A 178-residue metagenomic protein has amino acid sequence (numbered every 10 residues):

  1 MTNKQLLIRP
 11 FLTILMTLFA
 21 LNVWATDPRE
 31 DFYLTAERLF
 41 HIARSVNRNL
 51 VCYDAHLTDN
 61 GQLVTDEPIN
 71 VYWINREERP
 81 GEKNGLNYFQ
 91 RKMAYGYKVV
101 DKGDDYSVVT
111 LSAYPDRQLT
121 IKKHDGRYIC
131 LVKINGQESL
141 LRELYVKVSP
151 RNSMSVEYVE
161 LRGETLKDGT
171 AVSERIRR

Functional and structural regions predicted by a protein language model:
T2-L12: Bacterial N-terminal signal peptides that target proteins for export
W24-L86, A171: N-terminal export/targeting and maturation segments
E67-S139: Mature extracytoplasmic domains of secretory-pathway proteins
S139-P150: Beta-sandwich interaction modules
S149-S173: Short, exposed beta-strand-loop hairpins at the edges of beta-sheets in extracellular/periplasmic proteins
R177-R178: Short, solvent-exposed mixed-charge patches
